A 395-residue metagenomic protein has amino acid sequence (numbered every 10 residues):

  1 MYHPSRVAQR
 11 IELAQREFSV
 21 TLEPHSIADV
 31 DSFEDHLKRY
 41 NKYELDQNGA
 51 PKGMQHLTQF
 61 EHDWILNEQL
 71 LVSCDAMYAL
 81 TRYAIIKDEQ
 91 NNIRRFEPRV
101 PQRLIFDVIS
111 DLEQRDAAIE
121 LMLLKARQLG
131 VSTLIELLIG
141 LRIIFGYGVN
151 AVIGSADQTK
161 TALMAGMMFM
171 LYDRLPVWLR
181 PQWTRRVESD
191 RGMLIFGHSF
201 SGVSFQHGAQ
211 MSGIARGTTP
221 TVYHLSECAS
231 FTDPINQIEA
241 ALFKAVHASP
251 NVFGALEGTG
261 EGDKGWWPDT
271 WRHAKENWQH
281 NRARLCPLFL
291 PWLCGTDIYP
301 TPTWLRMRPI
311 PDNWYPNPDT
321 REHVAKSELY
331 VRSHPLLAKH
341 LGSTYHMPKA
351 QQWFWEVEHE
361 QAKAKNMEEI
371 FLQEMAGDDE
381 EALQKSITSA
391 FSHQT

Functional and structural regions predicted by a protein language model:
M1-T395: Phosphate/NTP-binding elements of NTP-utilizing enzymes
